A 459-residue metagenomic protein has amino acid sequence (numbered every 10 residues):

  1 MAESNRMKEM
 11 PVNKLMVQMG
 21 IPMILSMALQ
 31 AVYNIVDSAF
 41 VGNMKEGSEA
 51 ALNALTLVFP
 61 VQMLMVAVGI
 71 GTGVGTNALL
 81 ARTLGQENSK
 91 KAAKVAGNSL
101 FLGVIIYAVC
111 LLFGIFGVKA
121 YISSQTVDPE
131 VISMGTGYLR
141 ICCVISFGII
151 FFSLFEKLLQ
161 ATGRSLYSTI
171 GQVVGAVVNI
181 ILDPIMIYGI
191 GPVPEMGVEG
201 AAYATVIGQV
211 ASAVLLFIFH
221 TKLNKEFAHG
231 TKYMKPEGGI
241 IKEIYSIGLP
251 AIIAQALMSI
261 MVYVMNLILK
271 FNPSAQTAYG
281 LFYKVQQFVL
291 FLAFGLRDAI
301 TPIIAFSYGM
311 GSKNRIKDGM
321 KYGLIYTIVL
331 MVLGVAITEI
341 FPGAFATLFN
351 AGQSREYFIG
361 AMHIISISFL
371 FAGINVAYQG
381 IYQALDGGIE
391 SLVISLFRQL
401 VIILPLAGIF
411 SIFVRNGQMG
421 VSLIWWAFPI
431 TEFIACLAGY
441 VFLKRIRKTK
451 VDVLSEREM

Functional and structural regions predicted by a protein language model:
M1-G20, L80-F147, V193-G248, I304-S368 (+1 more regions): Short alpha-helical transmembrane segments in multi-pass integral membrane proteins
M7-A39, N43-G47, P60-G75, L79 (+6 more regions): N-terminal transmembrane alpha-helices
Q18-D37, I141, G175, G208-S212 (+4 more regions): Transmembrane helical elements of multi-pass membrane transporters/channels
M23, M27, A39, A78 (+16 more regions): Transmembrane alpha-helix boundary and packing residues in multipass membrane permease domains and related
A28, V32-N53, I122-P129, I185-M196 (+5 more regions): Helix-terminus/linker motif at the lipid-water interface of multi-pass membrane proteins
E49-P60, G135, L139, P273-F288 (+2 more regions): Small-residue hotspots at the loop-to-helix junctions and early N-terminal turns of transmembrane alpha-helices
L52-L112, I149-S168, A278-P342, A372-D386 (+1 more regions): Small-residue-rich hydrophobic transmembrane alpha-helices
G73, C142-Q160, S168-A176, A201-L216 (+4 more regions): Short runs within selected transmembrane alpha-helices of multi-pass transporters and secretion channels
